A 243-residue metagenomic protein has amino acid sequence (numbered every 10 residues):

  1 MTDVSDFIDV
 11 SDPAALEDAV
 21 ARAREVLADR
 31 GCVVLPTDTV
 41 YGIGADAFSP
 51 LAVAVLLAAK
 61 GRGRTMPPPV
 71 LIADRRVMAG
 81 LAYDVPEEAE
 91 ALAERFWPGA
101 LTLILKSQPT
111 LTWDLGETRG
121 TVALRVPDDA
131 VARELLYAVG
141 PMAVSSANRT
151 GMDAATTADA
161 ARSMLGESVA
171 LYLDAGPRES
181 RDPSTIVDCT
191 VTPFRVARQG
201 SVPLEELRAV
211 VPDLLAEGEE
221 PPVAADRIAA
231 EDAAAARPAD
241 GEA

Functional and structural regions predicted by a protein language model:
M1-A243: Active-site-adjacent structural elements in enzyme catalytic cores
